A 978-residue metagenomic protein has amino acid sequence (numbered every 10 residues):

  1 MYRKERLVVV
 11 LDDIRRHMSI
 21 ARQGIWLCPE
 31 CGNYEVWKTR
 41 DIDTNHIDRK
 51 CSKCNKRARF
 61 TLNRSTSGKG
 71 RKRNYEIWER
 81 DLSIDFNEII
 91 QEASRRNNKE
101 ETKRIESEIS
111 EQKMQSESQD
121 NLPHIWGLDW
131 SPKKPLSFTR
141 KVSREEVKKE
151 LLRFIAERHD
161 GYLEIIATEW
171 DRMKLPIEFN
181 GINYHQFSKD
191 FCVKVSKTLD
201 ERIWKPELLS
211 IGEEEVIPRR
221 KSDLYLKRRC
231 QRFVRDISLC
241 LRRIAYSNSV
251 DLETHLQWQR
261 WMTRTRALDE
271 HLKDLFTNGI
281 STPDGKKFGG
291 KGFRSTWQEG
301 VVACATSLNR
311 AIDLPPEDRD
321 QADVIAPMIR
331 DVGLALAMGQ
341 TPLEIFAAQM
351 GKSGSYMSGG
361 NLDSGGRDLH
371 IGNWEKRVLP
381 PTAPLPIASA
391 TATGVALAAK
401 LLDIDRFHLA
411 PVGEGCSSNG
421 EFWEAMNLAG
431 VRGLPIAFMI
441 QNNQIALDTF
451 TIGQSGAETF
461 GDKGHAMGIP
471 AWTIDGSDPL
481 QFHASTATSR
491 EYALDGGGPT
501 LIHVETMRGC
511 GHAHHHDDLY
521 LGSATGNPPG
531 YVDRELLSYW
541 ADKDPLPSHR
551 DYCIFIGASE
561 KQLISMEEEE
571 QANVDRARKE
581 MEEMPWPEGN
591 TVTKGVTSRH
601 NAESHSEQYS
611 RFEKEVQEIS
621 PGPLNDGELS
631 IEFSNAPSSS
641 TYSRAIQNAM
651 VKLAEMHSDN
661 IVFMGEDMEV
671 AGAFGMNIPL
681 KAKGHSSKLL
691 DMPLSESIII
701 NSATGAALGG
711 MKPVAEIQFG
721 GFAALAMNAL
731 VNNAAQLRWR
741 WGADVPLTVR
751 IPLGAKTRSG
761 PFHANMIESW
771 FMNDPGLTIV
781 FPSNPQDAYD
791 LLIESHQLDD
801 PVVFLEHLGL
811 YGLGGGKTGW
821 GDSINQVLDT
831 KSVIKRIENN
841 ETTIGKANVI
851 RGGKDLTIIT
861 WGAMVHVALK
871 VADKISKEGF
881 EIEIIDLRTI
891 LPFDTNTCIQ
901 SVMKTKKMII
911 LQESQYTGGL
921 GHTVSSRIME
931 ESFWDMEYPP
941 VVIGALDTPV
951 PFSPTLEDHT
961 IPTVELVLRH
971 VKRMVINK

Functional and structural regions predicted by a protein language model:
Y2-G24, L62-Q112: Short, intrinsically disordered terminal segments enriched in charged and Pro/Gly residues
P29-E30, K53: Short, cysteine/histidine-rich loop/knuckle motifs that typically chelate Zn2+
W37-K38, F60-T61: Short, non-ligating residues that shape and space the ligands of small metal-coordination modules and catalytic
T39-D48: Short linker/helix segments within small regulatory modules
E111-A303, D318, C510-G684, M936-K978: Conserved acidic/glycine
T139, S143-L151, W170, W374 (+3 more regions): Glycine-rich ThDP/TPP pyrophosphate-binding loop and its adjacent helix/strand module within ThDP-dependent enzymes
P283-R432, Q444, F450-A457, G461 (+3 more regions): Cofactor-binding active-site loop characterized by glycine-rich and histidine/acidic residues
A303, D313, K376-Q444, I474-Y492 (+3 more regions): Thiamine diphosphate
